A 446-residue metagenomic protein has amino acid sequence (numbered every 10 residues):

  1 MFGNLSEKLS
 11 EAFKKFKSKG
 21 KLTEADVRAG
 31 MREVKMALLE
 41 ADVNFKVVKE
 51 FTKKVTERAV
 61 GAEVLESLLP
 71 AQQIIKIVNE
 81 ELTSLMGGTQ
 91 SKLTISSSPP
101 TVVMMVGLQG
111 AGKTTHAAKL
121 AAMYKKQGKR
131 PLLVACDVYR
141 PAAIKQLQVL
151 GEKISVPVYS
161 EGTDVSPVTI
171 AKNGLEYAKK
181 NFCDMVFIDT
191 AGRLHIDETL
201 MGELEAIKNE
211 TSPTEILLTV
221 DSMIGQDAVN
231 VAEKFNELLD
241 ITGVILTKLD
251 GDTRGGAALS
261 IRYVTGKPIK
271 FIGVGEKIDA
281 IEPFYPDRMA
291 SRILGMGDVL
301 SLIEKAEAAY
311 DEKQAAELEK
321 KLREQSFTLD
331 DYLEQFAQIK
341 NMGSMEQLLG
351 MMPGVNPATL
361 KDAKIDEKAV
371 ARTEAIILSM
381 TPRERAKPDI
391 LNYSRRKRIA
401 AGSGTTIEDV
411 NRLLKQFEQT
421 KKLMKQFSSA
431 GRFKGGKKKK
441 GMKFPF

Functional and structural regions predicted by a protein language model:
F2-K19, R288-F446: Long amphipathic alpha-helical segments used for membrane anchoring, targeting, substrate engagement, or oligomerization
L9-C136, A143-T163, I170-K180, D184-T190: Primarily NTPase-proximal linker/entry elements flanking Walker-type ATP/GTP-binding cores
F16, D42, V78, L108 (+9 more regions): Residue-level signature of catalytic and energy-coupling elements of molecular machines, predominantly ATP/GTP-dependent
K19, D26, E66, K92-S97 (+15 more regions): Replace "in large, NTP-powered and nucleic-acid-processing enzymes" with "in large, NTP-powered factors and other
A111, Y139-P141, V165-P167, G192-I196 (+2 more regions): Short, small-residue-enriched loops and turns at beta-alpha junctions that line or gate enzyme active sites
Q127-L132, I154-V158, D184-V186, T211-I216 (+2 more regions): Short, surface-exposed connector motifs at secondary-structure boundaries
P141-L147, A228-V231: Short, glycine/polar-rich helix-capping loops at beta-to-alpha or helix-loop-helix junctions that flank or form
A171-G174, K179, C183, H195 (+2 more regions): Conserved phosphate-handling catalytic cores of large alpha/beta enzymes
